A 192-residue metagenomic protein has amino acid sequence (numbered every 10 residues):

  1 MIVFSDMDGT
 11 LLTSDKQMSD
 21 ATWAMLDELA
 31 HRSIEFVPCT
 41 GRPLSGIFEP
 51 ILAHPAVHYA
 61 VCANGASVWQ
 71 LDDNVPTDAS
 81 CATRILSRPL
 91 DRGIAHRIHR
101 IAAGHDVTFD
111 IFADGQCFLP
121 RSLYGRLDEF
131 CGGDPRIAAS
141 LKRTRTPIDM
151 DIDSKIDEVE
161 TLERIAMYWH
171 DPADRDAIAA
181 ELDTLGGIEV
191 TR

Functional and structural regions predicted by a protein language model:
M1-K16, I98: Asp-based phosphoryl-transfer active-site loop
S5, W69-Q70, D78, I156-T161 (+1 more regions): Short, basic/glycine-rich phosphate-binding loops at helix/coil junctions that contact nucleotide phosphates
D8, G65, H170: Flexible loop residues that form catalytic and substrate-binding hotspots at small-molecule/glycan-binding clefts
D15-M18, L86: Short, solvent-exposed loop/turn segments at secondary-structure boundaries
Q17, S45-G46, A173: Short alpha-helical
T22-D134: Active-site phosphate-binding/coordination module
H105-T108, F112-R192: Conserved acidic, metal-coordinating active-site core of Asp-based, Mg2+-dependent phosphoryl-transfer enzymes
